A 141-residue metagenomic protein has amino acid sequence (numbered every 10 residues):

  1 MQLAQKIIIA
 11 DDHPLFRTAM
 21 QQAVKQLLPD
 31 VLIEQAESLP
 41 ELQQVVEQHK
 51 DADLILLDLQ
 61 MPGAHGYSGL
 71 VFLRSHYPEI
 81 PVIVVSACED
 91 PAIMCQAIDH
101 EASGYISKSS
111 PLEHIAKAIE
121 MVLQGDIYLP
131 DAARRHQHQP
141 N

Functional and structural regions predicted by a protein language model:
D30-S38, V45: Short hydrophobic/Thr-rich beta-strand motif most characteristic of the beta2 strand and flanking loop of CheY-like
S38, H65-S68: Acidic catalytic/metal-coordinating carboxylates
K50-L56: Active-site beta3 strand of CheY-like receiver
D58-L59, S86: Active-site residues of response regulator receiver
P62: The feature encodes the CheY-like receiver
Y67-E79: Short amphipathic alpha-helix used as the core "switch/output" element in two-component signaling
M94-D99, S107-N141: Short, flexible helix-to-coil linker/hinge segments that flank and couple to helix-turn-helix
